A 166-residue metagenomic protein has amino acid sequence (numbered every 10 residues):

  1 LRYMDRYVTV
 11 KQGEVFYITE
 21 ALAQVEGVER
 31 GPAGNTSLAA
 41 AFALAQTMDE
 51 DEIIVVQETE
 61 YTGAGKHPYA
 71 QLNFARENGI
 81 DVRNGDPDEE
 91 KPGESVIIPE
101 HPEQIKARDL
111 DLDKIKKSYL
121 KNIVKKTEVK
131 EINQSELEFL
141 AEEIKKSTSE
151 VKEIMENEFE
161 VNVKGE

Functional and structural regions predicted by a protein language model:
L1-V28, Q71-E153, E158: Active-site/ligand-binding loops adjacent to catalytic centers
V10, G31-A33, Q57-T59: Generic beta-strand/beta-sheet core signal
Q12-Y17, L22, T36-T47: A short, acidic, amphipathic alpha-helical segment used as a generic capping/interface helix at domain edges
E26-S37, E50-I53: Flexible, glycine/charged-enriched surface loops at secondary-structure junctions
A39-G93: Catalytic phosphate/nucleotide-handling subdomain of diverse soluble enzymes
K164-G165: Long, compositionally biased intrinsically disordered regions
